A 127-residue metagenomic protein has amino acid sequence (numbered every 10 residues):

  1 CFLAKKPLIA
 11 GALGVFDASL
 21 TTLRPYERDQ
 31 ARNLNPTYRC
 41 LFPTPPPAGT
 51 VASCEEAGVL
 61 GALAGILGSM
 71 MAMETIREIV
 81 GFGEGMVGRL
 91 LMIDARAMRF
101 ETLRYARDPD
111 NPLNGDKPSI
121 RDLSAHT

Functional and structural regions predicted by a protein language model:
C1-L23: ADP-ribose/adenylate-binding Rossmann-like module
L3, P25-C40, P109: Short, hinge-like loop/turn segments at secondary-structure boundaries
V15-Q30, L90-T102: Short, intrinsically disordered, charge-biased short linear motifs at domain edges
N35, C40-G61: The feature captures the short pre-catalytic strand/loop hairpin that immediately precedes and shapes the active-site
S53-R99: Conserved anion/nucleotide-ligand pocket segment
G83-T127: Phosphate-binding loop/pocket of nucleotide- and phosphate-handling active sites
